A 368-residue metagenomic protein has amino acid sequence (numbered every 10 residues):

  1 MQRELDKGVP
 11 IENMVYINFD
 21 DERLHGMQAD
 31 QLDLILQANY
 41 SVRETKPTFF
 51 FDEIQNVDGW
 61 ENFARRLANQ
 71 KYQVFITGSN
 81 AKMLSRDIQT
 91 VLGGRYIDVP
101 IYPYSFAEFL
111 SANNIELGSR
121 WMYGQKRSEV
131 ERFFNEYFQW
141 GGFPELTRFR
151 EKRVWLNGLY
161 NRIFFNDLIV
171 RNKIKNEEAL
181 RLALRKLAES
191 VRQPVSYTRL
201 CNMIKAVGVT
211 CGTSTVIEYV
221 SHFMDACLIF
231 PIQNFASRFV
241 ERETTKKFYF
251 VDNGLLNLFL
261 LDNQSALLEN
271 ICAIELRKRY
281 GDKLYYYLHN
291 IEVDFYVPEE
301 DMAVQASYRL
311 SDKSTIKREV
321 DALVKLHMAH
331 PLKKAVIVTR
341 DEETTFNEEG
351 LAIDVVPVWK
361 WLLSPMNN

Functional and structural regions predicted by a protein language model:
M1-I11: P-loop NTPase Walker A phosphate-binding motif
V15-E44: Short glycine-rich substrate-engagement loop in P-loop NTPases that contacts/grips substrate
R43-W60: Conserved P-loop NTPase "ATPase switch" module shared by AAA+ and STAND
T45-T48, Q70-F75: Loop/turn-to-beta-strand initiation segments
Q73-S79, P100: Structural recognition of the conserved hydrophobic beta-strand(s) that form the central parallel beta-sheet of P-loop
D87-P194: Interdomain motor-coupling "hinge/lid" segment immediately C-terminal to the ATP-binding subdomain of NTP-driven enzymes
R148-A303, Y308: Accessory nucleic acid-recognition modules appended to NTPase machines
D341-N368: Domain-level recognition of nuclease-like catalytic cores that cleave nucleotide substrates
